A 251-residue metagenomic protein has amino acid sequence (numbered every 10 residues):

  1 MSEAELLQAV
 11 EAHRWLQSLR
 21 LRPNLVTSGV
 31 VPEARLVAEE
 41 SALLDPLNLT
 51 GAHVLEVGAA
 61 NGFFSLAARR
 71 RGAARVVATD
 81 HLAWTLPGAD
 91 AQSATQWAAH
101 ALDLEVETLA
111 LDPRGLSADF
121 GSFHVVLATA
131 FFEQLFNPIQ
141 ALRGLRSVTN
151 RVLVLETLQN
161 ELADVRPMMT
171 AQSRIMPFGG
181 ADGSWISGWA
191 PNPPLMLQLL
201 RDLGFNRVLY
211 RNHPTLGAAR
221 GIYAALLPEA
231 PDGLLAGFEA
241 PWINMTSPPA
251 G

Functional and structural regions predicted by a protein language model:
M1-S122, T170-Q172, P193, A218-G251: Conserved N-terminal segment of class I S-adenosyl-L-methionine
R114-L116, F123, L127-A128, F136-G251: S-adenosyl-L-methionine-dependent methyltransferase catalytic module, highlighting the catalytic core
F131: Hydrophobic adenine-recognition pocket in adenosine-nucleotide-binding enzymes
